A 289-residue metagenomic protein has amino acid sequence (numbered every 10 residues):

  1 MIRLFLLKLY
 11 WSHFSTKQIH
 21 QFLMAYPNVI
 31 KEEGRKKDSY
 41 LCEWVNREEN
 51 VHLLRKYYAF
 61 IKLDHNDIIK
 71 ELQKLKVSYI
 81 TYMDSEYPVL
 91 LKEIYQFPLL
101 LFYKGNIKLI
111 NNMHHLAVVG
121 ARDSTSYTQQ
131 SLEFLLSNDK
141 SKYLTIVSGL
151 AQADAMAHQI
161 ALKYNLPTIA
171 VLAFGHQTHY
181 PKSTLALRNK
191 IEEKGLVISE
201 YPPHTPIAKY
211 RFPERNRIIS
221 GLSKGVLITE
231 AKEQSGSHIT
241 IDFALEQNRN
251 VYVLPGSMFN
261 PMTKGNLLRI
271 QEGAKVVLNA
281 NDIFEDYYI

Functional and structural regions predicted by a protein language model:
M1-Q129: Short, positively charged patches
Y82-I289: Glycine-biased, small-residue-rich flexible motifs in mid-sequence functional cores and linkers
